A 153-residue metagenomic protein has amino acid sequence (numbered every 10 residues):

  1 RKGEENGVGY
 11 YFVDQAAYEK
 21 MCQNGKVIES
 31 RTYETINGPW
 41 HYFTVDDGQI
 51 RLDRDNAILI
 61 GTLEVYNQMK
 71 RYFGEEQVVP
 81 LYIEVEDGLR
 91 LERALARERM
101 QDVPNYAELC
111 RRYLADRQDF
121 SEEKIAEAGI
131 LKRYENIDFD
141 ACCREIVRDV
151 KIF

Functional and structural regions predicted by a protein language model:
R1-A57, G61-V65: ATP-dependent small-molecule kinase phosphotransfer cores that center on conserved nucleotide phosphate-binding segments
K2-G3, N67-Q68, G88-A94, C142-R144: Switch/connector loops and helix/strand junctions flanking conserved nucleotide-binding motifs in nucleotide-processing
G3, G48-D53, R71-E76, K124-A126: Conserved catalytic network of the ASCE P-loop NTPase/AAA+ motor domain
Y10-F12, V27-S30, V78-Y82, L131-R133: Conserved beta-strand scaffold positions in the cores of enzyme catalytic domains, especially in NTP/NDP-utilizing
N24-I28, A96-Q101, D149-I152: Conserved AAA+ ATPase "sensor/coupling" helix adjacent to the nucleotide-binding pocket
N56-T62, F73-E98: Conserved phosphate-donor/acceptor-positioning beta-strand/loop module used by diverse small-molecule
M100-V150: Small-molecule kinase domains that catalyze NTP-dependent phosphoryl transfer to phosphate-bearing small molecules
